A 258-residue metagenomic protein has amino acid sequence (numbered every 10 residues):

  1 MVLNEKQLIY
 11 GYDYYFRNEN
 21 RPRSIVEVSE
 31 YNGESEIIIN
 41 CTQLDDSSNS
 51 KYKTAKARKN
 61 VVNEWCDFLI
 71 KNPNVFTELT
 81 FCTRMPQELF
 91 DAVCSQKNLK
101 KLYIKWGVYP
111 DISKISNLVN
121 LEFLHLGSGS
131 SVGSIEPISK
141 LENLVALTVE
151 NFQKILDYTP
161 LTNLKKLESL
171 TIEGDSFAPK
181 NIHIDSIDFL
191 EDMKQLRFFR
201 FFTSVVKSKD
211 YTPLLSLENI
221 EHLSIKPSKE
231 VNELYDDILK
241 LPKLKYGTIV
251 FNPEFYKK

Functional and structural regions predicted by a protein language model:
L3-I112, N120-F189, Q195-K258: Concave beta-strand-loop units of leucine-rich repeat
